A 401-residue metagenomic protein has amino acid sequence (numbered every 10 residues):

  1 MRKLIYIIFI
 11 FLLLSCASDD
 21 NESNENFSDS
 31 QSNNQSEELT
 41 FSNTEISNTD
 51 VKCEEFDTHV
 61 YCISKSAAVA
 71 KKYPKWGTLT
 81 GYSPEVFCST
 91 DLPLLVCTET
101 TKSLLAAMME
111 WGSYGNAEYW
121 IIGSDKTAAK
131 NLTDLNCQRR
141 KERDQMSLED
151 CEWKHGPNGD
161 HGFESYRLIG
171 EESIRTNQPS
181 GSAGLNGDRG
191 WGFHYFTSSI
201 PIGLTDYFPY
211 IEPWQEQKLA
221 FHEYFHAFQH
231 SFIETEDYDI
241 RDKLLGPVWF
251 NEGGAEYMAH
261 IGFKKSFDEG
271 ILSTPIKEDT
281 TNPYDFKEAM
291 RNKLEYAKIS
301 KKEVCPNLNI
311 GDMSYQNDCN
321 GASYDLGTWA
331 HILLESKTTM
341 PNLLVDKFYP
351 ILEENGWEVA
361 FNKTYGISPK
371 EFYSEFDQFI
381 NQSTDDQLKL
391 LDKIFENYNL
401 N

Functional and structural regions predicted by a protein language model:
R2-I10: Sec-dependent signal peptide recognition, specifically the positively charged N-region followed immediately by
L14-S15: C-terminal motif of bacterial Sec signal peptides marking the signal peptidase cleavage site
D19-F27: Bacterial Sec signal peptide processing site at the extreme N-terminus
D29-F208, P213, Q217-K218, E236: Non-catalytic architectural context of zinc metalloproteases
T90-K102, Y210-L219, L245-W249, D318-D325 (+2 more regions): Soluble non-cytosolic domains of exported or imported proteins
E110-D125, E236-I240, G246, F267-I276 (+1 more regions): Surface-exposed patches in mature extracellular/periplasmic domains of secreted proteins
R175-R291: Zinc-dependent metallopeptidase catalytic helix centered on the HExxH motif and its immediate flanking segment
I240-D325, Y349-L400: Acidic/His/Gly-enriched intrinsically disordered linker/tail segments that often contain short helix/coil "MoRF-like"
